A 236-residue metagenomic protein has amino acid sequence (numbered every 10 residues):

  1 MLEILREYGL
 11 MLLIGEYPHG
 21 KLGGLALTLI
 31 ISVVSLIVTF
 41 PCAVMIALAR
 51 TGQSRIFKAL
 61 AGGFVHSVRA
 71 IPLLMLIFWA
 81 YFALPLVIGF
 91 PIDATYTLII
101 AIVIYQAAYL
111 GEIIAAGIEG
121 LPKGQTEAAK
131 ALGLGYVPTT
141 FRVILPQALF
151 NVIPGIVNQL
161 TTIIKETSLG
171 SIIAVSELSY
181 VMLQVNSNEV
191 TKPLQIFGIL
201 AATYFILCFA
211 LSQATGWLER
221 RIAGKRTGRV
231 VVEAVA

Functional and structural regions predicted by a protein language model:
M1-A236: Transmembrane alpha-helices and adjacent helix-loop boundaries
